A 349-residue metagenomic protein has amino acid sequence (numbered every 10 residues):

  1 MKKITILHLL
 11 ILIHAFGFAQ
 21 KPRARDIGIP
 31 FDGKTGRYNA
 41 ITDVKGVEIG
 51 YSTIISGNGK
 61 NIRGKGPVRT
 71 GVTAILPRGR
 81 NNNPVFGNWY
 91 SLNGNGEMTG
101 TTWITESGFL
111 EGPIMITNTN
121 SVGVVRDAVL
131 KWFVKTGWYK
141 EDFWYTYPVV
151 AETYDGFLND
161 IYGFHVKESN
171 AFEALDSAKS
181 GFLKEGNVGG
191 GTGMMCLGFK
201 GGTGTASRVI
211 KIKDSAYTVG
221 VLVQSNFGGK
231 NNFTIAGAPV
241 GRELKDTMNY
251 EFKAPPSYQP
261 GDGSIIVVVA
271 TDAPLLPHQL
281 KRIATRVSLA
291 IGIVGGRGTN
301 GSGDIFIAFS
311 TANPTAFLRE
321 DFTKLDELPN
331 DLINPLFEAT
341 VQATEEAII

Functional and structural regions predicted by a protein language model:
M1-Q20: Bacterial Sec-dependent N-terminal signal peptides
Q20-I349: Alpha/propeptide regions of enzymes that mature by internal proteolysis
